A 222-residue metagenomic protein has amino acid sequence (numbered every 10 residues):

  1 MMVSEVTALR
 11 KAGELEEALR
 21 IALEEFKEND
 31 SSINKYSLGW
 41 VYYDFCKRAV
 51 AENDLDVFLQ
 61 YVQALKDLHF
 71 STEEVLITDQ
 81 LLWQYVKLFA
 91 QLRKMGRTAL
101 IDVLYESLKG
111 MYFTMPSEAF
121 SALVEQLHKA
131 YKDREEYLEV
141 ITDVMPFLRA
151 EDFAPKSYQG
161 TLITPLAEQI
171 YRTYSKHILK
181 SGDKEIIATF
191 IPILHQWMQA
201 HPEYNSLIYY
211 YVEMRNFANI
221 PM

Functional and structural regions predicted by a protein language model:
M1-R20: Alpha-helical segment of the N-proximal tetratricopeptide repeat
M2, K35, Y42, L82-Y85 (+3 more regions): TPR repeat positional signature
R10, V50-N53, L92-R93, K132 (+1 more regions): Hydrophobic/aromatic side-chain positions at a characteristic register within alpha-helices of tetratricopeptide repeats
R20-E24, E52-L68, M95-G110, E136-E151 (+2 more regions): Alpha-helical repeat scaffolds
D30-S31, F70-S71, Y112-T114, R149-F153 (+2 more regions): Helix-capping and short linker residues that terminate individual alpha-solenoid repeat units
S31, L38, E74, T78-L81 (+4 more regions): Residues that mark the junctions of alpha-helical repeat units in TPR/alpha-solenoid scaffolds
